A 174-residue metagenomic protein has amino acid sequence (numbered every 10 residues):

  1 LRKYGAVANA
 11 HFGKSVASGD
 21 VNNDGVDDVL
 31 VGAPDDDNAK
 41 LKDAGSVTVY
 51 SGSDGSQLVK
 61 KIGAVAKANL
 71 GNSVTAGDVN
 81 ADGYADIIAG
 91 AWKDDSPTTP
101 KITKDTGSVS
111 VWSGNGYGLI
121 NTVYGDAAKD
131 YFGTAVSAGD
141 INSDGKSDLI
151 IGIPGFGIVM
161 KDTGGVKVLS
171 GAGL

Functional and structural regions predicted by a protein language model:
L1-H11, A44-N69, T106-Y131, L149 (+1 more regions): Blade-edge motifs of beta-propeller repeat domains
G5, N22, K40, G63 (+7 more regions): Generic structural signal for beta-strand residues in well-ordered domains
G13-V26, N72-Y84, T134-K146: Beta-propeller blade termini
D20, P34, D78, W92-K93 (+2 more regions): Flexible loop residues that form catalytic and substrate-binding hotspots at small-molecule/glycan-binding clefts
D24, K40-K42, S56, D82 (+3 more regions): A cross-taxa feature marking solvent-exposed loop/turn segments within ectodomains of secreted and single-pass membrane
V29-A33, I87-A91, L149-I153: Hydrophobic beta-strand segments that make up the repeating blades of beta-propeller and related beta-repeat
D35-K40, K93-P100, G155-V159: Short glycine/acidic-enriched loop and turn motifs that connect beta-strands
G63, I88, T103, N121 (+2 more regions): Residues marking helix boundaries in flexible regions
